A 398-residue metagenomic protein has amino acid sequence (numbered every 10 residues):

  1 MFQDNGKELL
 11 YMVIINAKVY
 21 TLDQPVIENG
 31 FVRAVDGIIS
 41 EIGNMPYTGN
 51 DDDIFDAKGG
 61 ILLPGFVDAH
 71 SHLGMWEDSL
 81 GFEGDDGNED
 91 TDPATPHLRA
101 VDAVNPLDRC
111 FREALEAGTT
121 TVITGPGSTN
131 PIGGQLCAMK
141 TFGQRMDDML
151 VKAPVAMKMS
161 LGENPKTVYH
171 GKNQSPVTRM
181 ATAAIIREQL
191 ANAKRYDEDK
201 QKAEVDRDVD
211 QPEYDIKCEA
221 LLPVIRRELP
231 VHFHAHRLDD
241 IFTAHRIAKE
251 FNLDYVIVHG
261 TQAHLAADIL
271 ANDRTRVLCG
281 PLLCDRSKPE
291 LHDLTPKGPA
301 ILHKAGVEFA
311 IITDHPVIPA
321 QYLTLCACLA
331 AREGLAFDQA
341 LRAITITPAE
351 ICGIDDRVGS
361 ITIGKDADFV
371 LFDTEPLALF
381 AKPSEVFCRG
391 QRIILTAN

Functional and structural regions predicted by a protein language model:
F2-G49, G60-L62, E375-P376, Q391: N-terminal metal-binding scaffold of metallo-dependent hydrolase/deaminase domains
E8-L9, A100, D197-T295, A310 (+5 more regions): Active-site core of metal-dependent hydrolases
N16-T21, E28, E350, T362-N398: C-terminal cap of metal-dependent C-N hydrolases
A17, V32, G37, G59 (+9 more regions): Divalent metal-coordination and catalytic microenvironments
G60-P126, P131-G134: Metal-associated gating/positioning segment near the N- to mid-region
G74-W76, P106, T129-I132, L238-F242 (+2 more regions): Active-site environment of divalent metal-dependent phosphoester hydrolases
D78-S79, D85-T91, T95-H97, P230 (+3 more regions): His/Asp/Glu-enriched, well-ordered alpha-helical/loop segment that forms or immediately abuts the divalent-metal
L115-Y255: Polyanionic/metal-chelating signatures
